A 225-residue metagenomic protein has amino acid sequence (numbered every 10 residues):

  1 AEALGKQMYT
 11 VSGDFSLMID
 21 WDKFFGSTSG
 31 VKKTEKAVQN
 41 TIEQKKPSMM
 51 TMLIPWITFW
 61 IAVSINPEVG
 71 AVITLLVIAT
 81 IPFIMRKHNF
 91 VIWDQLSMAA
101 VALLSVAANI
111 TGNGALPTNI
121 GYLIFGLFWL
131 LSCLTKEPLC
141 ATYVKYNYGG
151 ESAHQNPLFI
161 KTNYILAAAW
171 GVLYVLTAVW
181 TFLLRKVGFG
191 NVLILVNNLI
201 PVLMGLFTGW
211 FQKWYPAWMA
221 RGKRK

Functional and structural regions predicted by a protein language model:
M18-E43: Short, Lys/Arg-rich, polar N-terminal cytosolic tail immediately upstream of the first transmembrane signal-anchor
E35-S48, S64-E68, M85-D94: Short, amphipathic, aromatic/basic-enriched membrane-interface segments that mark the entry/exit of transmembrane
W60-L76: Structural signature of hydrophobic alpha-helical transmembrane segments
A71-A79, T118-F125, N197-P201: Hydrophobic core segments of alpha-helical transmembrane domains in multi-pass membrane proteins
V77-K87, V101-V106, I124-C133, M204-L206: Alpha-helical transmembrane segments and their membrane-interface exit regions
V91-V101, P117-L123: Cytoplasmic-side transmembrane-helix entry/capping segments in multi-pass membrane proteins
G112-K161: Membrane-proximal helix-loop-helix units in multi-pass membrane proteins
G149-K225: C-terminal membrane-adjacent module
